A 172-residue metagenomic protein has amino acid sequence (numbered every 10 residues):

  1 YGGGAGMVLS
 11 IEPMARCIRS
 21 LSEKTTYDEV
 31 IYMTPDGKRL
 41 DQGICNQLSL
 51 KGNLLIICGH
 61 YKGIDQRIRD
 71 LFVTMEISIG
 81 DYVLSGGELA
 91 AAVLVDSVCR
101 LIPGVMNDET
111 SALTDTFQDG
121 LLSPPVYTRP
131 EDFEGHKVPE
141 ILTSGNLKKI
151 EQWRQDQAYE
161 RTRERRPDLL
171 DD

Functional and structural regions predicted by a protein language model:
Y1, I56, S78, L142-T143 (+1 more regions): Short conserved micro-motifs on helix faces and helix-strand junctions that flank and scaffold key functional residues
Y1-M7: Short, His- and charge-rich active-site/binding loops that engage polyanionic ligands
G4, G59, N146: Conserved RecA-like P-loop NTPase ATPase core
L9-H60: S-adenosyl-L-methionine/SAH cofactor-binding core of RNA-modifying enzymes
I11-E12, Q66-R67, L94-V95, Q152-R154: Short hydrophobic alpha-helical segments that form membrane-spanning helices or hydrophobic packing faces of helical
I64, I68-D115: Structured adenosyl-cofactor binding patch, chiefly the S-adenosyl-L-methionine
L89, L101-E140: Internal, active-site/partner-interface "lid" segment
P130-D172: SAM-dependent methyltransferases
